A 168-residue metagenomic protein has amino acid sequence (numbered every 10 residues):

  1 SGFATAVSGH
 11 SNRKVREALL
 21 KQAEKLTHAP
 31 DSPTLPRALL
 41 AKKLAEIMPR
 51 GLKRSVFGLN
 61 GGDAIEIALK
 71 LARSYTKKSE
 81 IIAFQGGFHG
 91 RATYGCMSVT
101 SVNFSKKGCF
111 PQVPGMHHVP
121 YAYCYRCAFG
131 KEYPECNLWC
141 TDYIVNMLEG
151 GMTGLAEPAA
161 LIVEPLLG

Functional and structural regions predicted by a protein language model:
S1-T5, E164-L166: Active-site beta-strand/loop segments that form the cofactor-binding cradle of oxidoreductase flavoproteins
F3-L20, P30-K43: A structural motif shared across PLP-dependent enzymes of the aminotransferase-like
V7, A29, E132-C136: Pocket-edge positions in alpha/beta enzyme catalytic cores
A23-T27: Short amphipathic alpha-helical interaction patches enriched in hydrophobic/aromatic residues with interspersed Lys/Arg
H28-L35, G51-S55: Short, flexible active-site-proximal loops enriched in glycine and acidic residues
K42-A159: PLP-dependent aspartate aminotransferase-fold enzymes
Y125, I162-G168: Conserved PLP phosphate-binding loop immediately N-terminal to the Schiff-base lysine helix in PLP-dependent enzymes
